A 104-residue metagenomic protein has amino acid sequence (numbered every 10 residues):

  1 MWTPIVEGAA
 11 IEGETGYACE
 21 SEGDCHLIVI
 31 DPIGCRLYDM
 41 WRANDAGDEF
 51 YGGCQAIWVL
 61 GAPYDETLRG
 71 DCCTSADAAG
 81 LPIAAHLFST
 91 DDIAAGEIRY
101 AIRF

Functional and structural regions predicted by a protein language model:
M1-F104: Short, surface-exposed polybasic-aromatic patches that bind anionic ligands, especially phosphate groups
